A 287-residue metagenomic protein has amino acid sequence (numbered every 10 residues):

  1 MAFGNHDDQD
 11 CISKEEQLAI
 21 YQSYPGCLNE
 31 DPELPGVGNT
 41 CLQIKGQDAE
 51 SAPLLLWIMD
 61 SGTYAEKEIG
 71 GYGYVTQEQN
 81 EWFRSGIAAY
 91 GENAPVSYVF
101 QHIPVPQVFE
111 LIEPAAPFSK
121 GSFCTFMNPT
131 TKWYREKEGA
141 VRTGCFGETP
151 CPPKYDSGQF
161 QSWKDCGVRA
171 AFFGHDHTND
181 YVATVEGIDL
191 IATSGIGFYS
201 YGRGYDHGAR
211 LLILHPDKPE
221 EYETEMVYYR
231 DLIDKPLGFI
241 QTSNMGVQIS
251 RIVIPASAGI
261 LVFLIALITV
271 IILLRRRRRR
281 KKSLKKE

Functional and structural regions predicted by a protein language model:
M1-P95, K120-F123, R210-L211: Extended active-site neighborhood of metal-dependent phosphoesterases/phosphodiesterases
N5-D10, S61-E66, I103-Q107, D176-N179 (+1 more regions): Solvent-exposed loop/turn segments at secondary-structure junctions within structured extracellular/periplasmic domains
Q43-G46, E50, P150-C151, G158-C166 (+1 more regions): Binuclear metal-dependent phosphoesterase catalytic core
P53-T63, F100, D189-G195: Active-site-proximal beta-strand elements of phosphoester/diester hydrolases
L55-W57, G70-D180: His/acidic metal-ligating clusters that form di-metal
I254-F263: Single-pass type I membrane protein transmembrane segment
V262-R276: Alpha-helical transmembrane segments
R280-E287: Cytoplasmic C-terminal tails of single-pass
